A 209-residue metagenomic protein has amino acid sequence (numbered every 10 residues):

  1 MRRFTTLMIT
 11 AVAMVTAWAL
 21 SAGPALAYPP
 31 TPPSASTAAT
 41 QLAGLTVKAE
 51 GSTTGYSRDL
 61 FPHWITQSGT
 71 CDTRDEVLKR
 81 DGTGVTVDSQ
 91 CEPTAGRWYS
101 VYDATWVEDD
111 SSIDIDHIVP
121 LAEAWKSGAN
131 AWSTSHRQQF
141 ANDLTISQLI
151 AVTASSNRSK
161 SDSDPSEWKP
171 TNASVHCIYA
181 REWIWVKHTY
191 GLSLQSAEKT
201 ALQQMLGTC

Functional and structural regions predicted by a protein language model:
M1-Y28: Secretory targeting and sorting signals
S21-G23, T66, L149, Y179: Generic detector of short, well-ordered, non-transmembrane alpha-helical segments enriched in hydrophobic residues
P24-S68, S196-E198: N-terminal module-boundary/linker segments of secreted carbohydrate-active enzymes
Q41-L45, D59, E76-R80, A124 (+3 more regions): Residues that form generic nucleotide/phosphate-binding pockets
V47-L121: Secreted/periplasmic proteins that engage bacterial cell-wall peptidoglycan
W98-C209: Domain-level detector of nuclease and nuclease-like folds in predominantly extracellular/periplasmic contexts
